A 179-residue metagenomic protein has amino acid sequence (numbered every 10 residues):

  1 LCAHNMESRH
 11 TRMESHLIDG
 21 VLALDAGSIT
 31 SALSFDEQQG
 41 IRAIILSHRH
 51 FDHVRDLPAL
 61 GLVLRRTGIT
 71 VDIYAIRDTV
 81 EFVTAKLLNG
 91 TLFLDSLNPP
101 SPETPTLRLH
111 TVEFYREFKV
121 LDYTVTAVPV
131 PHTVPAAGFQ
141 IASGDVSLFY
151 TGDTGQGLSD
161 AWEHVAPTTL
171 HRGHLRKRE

Functional and structural regions predicted by a protein language model:
L1-E37, A136-G152, T168: Conserved beta-strand hairpin/beta-sheet module of binuclear metal-dependent hydrolase folds, prominently
R12-S15, E37-Q39, P58-L62, L87-G90 (+2 more regions): Short, glycine/charged-enriched secondary-structure capping and boundary segments
H16, H48, V83, V125 (+1 more regions): Divalent metal-coordination and catalytic microenvironments
A23-G27, R42-D52, A75-I76, F149-T154 (+1 more regions): Active-site neighborhood of phospho(di)ester-bond hydrolases with catalytic His/Asp-centered motifs
I29-A75, A166: Active-site metal-binding motif and surrounding structural segment of the metallo-beta-lactamase
A32, V80-V83, R176-E179: Short, charged/polar "capping" segments at the starts of alpha-helices and the immediately preceding loops
R77-A136, G144: Metallo-beta-lactamase
G155-E179: Cap/insert and terminal regions of metallo-dependent hydrolase folds
